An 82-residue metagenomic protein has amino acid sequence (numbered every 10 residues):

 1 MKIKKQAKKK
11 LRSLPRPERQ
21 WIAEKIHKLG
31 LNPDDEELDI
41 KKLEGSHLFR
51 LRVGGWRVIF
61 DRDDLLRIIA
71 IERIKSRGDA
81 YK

Functional and structural regions predicted by a protein language model:
M1-K5, K9, S13, P17-Q20 (+3 more regions): Enriched for short, Lys/Arg-rich terminal
Q20-I26: Short amphipathic alpha-helical segments
H27-L51: A short, surface-exposed loop/turn module that caps and links secondary-structure elements
V58: NAD-dependent ADP-ribosyltransferases
